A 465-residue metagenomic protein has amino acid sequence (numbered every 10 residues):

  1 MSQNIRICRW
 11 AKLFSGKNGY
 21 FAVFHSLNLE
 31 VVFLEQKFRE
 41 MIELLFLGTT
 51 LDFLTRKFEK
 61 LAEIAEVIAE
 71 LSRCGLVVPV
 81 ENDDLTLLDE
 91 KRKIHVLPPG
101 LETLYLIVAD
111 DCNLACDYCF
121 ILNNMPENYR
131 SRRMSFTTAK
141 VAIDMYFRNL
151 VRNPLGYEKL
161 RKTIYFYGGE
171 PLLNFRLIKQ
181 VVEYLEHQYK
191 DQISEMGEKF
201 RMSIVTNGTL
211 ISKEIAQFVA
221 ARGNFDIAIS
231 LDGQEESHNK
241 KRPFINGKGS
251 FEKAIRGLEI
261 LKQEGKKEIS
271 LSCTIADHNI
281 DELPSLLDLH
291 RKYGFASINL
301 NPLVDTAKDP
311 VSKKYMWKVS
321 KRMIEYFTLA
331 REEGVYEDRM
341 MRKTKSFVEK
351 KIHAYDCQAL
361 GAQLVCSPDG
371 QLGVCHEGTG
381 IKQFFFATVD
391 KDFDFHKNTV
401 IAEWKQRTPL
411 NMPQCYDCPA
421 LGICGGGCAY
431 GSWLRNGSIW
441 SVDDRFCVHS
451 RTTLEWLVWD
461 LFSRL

Functional and structural regions predicted by a protein language model:
M1-L45: Acidic, low-complexity/disordered tracts enriched in E/D and polar residues
I5-R6, K382-L465: Flexible mid-to-C-terminal extensions adjoining Fe-S/redox cofactors in radical SAM and related proteins
V31, L372-G373: Hydrophobic "anchor" residues
V32-Y105, K140: Long, charge-rich, low-complexity alpha-helical segments
P98-P99, T103-T137: Canonical Radical SAM [4Fe-4S] cluster-binding loop centered on the CxxxCxxC motif and its immediate flanking residues
D111-L122, V374-E377, M412-Y430: Local cysteine-cluster metal-coordination motifs and their immediate loop/turn environment, predominantly Fe-S cluster
A139, I143-Y167, N174-P302: Radical SAM/AdoMet-radical enzyme domain recognition
E236, K240-I255, E259, Q263-L360 (+2 more regions): Radical SAM enzyme [4Fe-4S]-AdoMet core and its adjacent flexible, acidic and glycine-rich loops/tails across
